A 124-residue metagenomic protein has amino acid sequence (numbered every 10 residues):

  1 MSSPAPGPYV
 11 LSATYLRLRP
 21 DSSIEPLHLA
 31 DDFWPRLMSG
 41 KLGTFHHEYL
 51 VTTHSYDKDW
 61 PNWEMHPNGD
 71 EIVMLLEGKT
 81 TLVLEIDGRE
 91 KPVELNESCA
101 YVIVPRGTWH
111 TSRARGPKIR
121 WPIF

Functional and structural regions predicted by a protein language model:
M1-W63: A short, N-terminal "cap"/entry segment at the start of jelly-roll beta-barrel domains of the cupin/DSBH fold
G40-L42, W60-P67, L84-E85, P92-E94 (+1 more regions): Short histidine-centered beta-strand/loop micro-motifs that create catalytic or ligand/metal-coordination sites
E48, G69-I72, C99, I119-R120: Short, surface-exposed beta-edge/turn micro-motifs
V51, G78, C99: Short hydrophobic/aromatic patches on the structural cores and recognition surfaces of FHA
V51, P117-F124: A short hydrophobic beta-strand segment most commonly corresponding to one strand of the jelly-roll/cupin
P67-L82, I86: Short, conserved beta-strand element in jelly-roll/cupin
I86-G107: Short acidic-glycine-tyrosine-enriched beta hairpin
T108-W109, R115-K118: Catalytic core of Fe(II)/2-oxoglutarate
